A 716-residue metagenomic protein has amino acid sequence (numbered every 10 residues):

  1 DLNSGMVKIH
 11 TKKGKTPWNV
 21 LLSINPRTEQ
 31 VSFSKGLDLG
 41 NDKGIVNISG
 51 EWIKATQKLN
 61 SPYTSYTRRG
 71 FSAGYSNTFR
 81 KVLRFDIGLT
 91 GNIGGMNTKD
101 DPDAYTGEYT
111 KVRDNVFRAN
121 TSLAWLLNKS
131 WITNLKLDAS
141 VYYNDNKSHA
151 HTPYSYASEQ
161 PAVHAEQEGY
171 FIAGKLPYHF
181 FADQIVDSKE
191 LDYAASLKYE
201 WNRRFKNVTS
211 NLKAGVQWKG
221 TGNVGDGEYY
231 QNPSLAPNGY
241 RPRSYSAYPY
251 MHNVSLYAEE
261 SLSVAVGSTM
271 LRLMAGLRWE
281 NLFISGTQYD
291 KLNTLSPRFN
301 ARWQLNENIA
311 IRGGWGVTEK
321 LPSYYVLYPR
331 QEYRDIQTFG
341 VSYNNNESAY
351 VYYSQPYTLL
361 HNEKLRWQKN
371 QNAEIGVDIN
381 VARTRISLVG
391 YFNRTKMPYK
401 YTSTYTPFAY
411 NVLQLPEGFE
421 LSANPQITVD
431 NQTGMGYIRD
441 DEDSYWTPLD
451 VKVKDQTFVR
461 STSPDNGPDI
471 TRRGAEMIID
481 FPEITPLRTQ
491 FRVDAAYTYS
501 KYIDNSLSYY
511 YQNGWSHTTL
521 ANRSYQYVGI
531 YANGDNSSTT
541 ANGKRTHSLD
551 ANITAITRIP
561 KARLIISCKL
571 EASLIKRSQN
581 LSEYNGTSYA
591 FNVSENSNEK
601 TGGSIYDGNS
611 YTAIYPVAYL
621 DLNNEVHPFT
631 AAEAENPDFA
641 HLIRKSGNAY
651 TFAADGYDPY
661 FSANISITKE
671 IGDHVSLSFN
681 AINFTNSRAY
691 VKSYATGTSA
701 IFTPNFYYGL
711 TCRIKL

Functional and structural regions predicted by a protein language model:
L2-L21, L37: N-terminal periplasmic accessory domains that precede and gate Gram-negative outer-membrane beta-barrel machines
L21-K54, S61-Y142: Transmembrane beta-barrel wall of Gram-negative outer-membrane proteins
I24-T28, L39, W52-T56, L89-N97 (+15 more regions): Transmembrane beta-strands of outer-membrane beta-barrel pores
T78-I93, T110-Q288, Q304, G474: Face-selective signature of the C-terminal outer-membrane beta-barrel domain
A247-R385, V389-R394: Structural signature of Gram-negative outer-membrane beta-barrels, strongest in the C-terminal barrel of TonB-dependent
E319, T395-M397, E571-A649, A654-Y660 (+1 more regions): C-terminal beta-signal and adjacent terminal beta-strands/loops of Gram-negative outer-membrane beta-barrel proteins
S348-R460: Membrane-embedded beta-barrel scaffold of Gram-negative outer-membrane proteins
Q414-N585: Gram-negative outer-membrane beta-barrel transporters
